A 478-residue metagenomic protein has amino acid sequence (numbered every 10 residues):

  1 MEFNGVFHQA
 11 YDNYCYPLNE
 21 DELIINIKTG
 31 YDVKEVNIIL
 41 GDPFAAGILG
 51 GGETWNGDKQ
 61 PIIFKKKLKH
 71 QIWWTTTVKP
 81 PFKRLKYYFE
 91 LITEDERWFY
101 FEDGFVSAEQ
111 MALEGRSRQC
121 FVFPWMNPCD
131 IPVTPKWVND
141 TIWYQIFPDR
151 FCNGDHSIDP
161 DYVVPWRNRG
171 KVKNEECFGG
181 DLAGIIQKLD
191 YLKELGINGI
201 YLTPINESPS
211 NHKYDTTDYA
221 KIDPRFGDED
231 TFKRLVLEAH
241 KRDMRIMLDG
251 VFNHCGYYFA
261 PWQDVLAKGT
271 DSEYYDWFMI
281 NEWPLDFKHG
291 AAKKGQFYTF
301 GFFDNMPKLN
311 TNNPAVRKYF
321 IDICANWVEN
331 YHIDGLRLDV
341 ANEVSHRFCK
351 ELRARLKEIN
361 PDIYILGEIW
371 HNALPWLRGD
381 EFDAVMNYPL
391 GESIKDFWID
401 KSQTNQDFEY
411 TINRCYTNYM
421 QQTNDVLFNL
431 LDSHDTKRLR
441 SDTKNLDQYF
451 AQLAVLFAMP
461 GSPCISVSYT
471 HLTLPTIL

Functional and structural regions predicted by a protein language model:
M1-V33, A112-C129, T134: Non-catalytic, glycine-rich low-complexity segments
Y31-K83, I92-E109: Aromatic-rich carbohydrate-binding modules that target alpha-glucans
H70-W74, P80-K86, T93-N198: Conserved structural scaffold segments of CAZyme catalytic domains across common CAZy folds
T141, F147-N198, I205-N330, L352-E358 (+1 more regions): Substrate-binding/active-site clefts of carbohydrate-active enzymes
I142-Y144, I200, I246-L248, L336 (+3 more regions): Hydrophobic faces of well-ordered beta-strands that scaffold small-molecule active sites in alpha/beta enzyme cores
V236, H240-M244, H254, F259-G269 (+4 more regions): Active-site-proximal helices and loops of the catalytic beta/alpha 8
L356-Y364, Y410-Y469: Catalytic-core region of carbohydrate-active enzymes that cleave or remodel glycosidic bonds
T470-L478: Conserved small/polar residues in nucleotide/adenosyl-binding loops
